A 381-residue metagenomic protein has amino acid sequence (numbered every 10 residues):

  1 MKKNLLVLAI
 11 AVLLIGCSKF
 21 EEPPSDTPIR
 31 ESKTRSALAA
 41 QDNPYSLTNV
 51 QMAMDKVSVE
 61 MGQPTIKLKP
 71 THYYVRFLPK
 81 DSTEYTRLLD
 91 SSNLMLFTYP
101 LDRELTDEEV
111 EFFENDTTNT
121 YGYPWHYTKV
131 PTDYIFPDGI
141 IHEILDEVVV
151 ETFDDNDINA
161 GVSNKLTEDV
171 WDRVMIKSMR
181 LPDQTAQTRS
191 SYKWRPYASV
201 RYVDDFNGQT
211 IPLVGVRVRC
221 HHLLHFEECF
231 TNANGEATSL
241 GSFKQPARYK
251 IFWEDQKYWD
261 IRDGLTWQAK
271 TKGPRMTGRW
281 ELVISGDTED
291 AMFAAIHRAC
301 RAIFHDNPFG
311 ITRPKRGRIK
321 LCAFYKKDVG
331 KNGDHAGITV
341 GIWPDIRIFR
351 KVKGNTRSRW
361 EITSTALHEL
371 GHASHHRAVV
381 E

Functional and structural regions predicted by a protein language model:
I15-G16: C-terminal motif of bacterial Sec signal peptides marking the signal peptidase cleavage site
E21-I158: Long, solvent-exposed N-terminal ectodomains/accessory regions that are displayed to the extracellular/lumenal milieu
L68, R195-L224: Short, ordered, surface-exposed loop/turn motifs in non-cytosolic proteins
M179-G208, A294-N307: A short, Gly/Thr-enriched small/hydrophobic beta-strand-prone motif that recurs across taxa
H222-S239: Short, acidic Ser/Thr/Gly-rich low-complexity loop/linker segments typical of extracellular and cell-surface proteins
T238-A247: Short Pro-Gly-centered beta-turn/loop motif in secreted/extracellular proteins
A291-D345: Auxiliary, metal-adjacent structural segments of Zn-dependent hydrolase domains
D328-A366, L370-R377: Active-site scaffold of zinc-dependent metalloenzymes
